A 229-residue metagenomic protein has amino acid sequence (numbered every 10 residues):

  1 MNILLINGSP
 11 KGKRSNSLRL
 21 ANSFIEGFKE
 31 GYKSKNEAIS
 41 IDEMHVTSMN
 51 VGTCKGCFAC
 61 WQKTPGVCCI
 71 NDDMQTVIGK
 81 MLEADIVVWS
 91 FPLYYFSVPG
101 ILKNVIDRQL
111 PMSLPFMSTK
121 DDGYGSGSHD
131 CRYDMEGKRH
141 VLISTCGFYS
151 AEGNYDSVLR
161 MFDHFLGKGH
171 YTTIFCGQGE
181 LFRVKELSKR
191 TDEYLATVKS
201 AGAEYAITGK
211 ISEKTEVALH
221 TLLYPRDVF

Functional and structural regions predicted by a protein language model:
M1-L114, G167, V184, D192-F229: N-terminal beta1-alpha1-beta2 submodule of the flavodoxin-like/Rossmannoid cofactor-binding fold
G8, V46, T145-G147, C176: Cofactor-binding loop segments of dinucleotide-utilizing enzymes, especially the Rossmann-like FAD- and NAD(P)+-binding
R14, V67, A151-E152, F175: A generic secondary-structure micro-motif detector that highlights 1-2 residue hydrophobic/ambivalent hotspots embedded
I101, L114-G169: Short, glycine-/small-residue-rich phosphate/pyrophosphate-handling segment
G153, V184-K185: Short, well-ordered secondary-structure micro-motifs
Y171-Q178: Beta-strand-loop-alpha "switch" segments that mediate conformational coupling across diverse proteins
G179-R183: Flexible glycine/acidic-rich beta-alpha junction loops that bind and position SAM and/or redox cofactors in anaerobic
S188: Short, flexible active-site recognition loops that position polar ligands and cofactors
